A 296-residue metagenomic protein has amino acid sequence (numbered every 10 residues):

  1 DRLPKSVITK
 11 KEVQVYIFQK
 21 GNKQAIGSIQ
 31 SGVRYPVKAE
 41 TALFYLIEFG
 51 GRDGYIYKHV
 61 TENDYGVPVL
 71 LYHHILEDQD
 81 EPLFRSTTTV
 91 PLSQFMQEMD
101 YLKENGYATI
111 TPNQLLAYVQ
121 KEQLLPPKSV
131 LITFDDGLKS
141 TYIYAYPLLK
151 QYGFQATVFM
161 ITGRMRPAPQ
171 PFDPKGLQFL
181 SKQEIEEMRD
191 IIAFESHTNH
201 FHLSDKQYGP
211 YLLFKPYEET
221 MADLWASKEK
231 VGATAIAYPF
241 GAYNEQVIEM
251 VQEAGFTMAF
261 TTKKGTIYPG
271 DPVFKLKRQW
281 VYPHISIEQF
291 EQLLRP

Functional and structural regions predicted by a protein language model:
D1, A25-K58: SH3/SH3-like beta-barrel superfamily modules
R2-K5, K58-P68: Short domain-boundary/entry signatures in modular proteins, especially in secreted/extracellular architectures
Y16-F18, Y45-L46, E77-P82, H284-I285: Short, solvent-exposed loop/turn elements at domain surfaces
Q19-Q24: Short alpha-helix capping/helix-loop boundary micro-motifs
G27, S93-D100, E104, N113 (+9 more regions): Solvent-exposed, polar/charged alpha-helical surfaces in well-ordered, non-transmembrane soluble domains, broadly
Y65-T89, K128-V130, S140-Y144, K150-N244 (+1 more regions): Metal-dependent polysaccharide deacetylase catalytic core of the NodB/CE4 family, i.e., the active-site-bearing domain
V90-E122, I248, Q252-R295: C-terminal domain-boundary segment and adjacent tail
